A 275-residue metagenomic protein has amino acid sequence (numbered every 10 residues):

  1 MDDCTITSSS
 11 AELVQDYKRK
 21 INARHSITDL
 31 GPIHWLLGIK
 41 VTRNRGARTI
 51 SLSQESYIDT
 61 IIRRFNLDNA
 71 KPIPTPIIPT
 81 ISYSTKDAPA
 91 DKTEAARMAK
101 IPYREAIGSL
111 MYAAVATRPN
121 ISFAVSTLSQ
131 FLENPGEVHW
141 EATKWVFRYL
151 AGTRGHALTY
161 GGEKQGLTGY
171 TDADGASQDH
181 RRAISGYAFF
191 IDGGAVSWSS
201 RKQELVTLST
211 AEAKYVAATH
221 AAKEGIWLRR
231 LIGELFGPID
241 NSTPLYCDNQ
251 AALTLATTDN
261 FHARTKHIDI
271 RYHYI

Functional and structural regions predicted by a protein language model:
D2-D3, A47-T49, S53, Y57-I275: Divalent metal-binding acidic/histidine catalytic loops
T5-S53, I58, R63, A70: Polymerase palm active-site segment centered on the conserved acidic dipeptide of motif C
